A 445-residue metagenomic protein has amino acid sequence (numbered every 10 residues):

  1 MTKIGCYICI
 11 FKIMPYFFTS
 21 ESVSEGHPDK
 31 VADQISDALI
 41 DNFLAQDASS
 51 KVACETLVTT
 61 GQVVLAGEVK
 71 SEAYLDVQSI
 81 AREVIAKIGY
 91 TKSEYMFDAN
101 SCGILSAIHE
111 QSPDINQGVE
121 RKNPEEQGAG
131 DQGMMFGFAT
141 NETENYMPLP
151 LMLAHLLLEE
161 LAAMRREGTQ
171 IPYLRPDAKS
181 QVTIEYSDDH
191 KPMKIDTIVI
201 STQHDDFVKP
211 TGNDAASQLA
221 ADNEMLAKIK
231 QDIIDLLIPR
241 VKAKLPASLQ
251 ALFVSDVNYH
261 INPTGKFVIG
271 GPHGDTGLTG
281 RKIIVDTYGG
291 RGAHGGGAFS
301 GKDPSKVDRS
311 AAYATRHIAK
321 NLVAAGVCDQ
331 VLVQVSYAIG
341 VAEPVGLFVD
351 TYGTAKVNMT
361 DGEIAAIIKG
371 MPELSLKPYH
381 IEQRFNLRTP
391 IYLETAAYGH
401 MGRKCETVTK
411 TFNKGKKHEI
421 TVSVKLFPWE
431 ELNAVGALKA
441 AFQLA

Functional and structural regions predicted by a protein language model:
C6-C9: Cysteine-centered motifs
M14-A53, V58, V435: N-terminal, positively charged regions that mediate nucleic acid binding
T19, S79, A86-I269, A397 (+3 more regions): Glycine-rich, mobile lid/loop segments that gate access to catalytic sites or pores
E21-V23, H27-A32, G128-T143, V268-A293 (+2 more regions): Conserved phosphate/anionic-ligand binding catalytic regions in large, soluble enzymes, centered on
E25-L44, A139-L161, K302-G326: Alpha-helical support elements that line or immediately flank enzyme active sites and cofactor-binding pockets
S50-C54, A178-I184, V257-I261, V327-A338: A short glycine-rich, hydrophobically flanked beta-strand micro-motif that places a catalytic Asp/Glu for divalent metal
T59, Q330, Y337-A445: Internal helix-turn-beta structural module
R281-I283, Y288-L332, E343-D350: C-terminal catalytic subdomain
